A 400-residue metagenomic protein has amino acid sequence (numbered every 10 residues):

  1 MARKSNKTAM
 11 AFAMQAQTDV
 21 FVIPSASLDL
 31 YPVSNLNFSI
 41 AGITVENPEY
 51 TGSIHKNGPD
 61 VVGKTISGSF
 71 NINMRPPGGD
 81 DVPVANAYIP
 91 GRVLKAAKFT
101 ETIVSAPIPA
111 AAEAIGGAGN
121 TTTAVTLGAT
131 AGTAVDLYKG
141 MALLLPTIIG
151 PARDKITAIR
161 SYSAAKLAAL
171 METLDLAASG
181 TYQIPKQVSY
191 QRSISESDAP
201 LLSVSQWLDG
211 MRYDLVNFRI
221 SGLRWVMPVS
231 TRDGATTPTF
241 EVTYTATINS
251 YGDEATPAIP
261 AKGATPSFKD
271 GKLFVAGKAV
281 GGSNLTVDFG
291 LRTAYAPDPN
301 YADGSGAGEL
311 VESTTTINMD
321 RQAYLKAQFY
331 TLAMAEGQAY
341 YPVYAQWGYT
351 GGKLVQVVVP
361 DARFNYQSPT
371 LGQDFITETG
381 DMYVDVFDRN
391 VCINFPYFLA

Functional and structural regions predicted by a protein language model:
M1-A400: Signature of extracytoplasmic/envelope-associated structural regions
